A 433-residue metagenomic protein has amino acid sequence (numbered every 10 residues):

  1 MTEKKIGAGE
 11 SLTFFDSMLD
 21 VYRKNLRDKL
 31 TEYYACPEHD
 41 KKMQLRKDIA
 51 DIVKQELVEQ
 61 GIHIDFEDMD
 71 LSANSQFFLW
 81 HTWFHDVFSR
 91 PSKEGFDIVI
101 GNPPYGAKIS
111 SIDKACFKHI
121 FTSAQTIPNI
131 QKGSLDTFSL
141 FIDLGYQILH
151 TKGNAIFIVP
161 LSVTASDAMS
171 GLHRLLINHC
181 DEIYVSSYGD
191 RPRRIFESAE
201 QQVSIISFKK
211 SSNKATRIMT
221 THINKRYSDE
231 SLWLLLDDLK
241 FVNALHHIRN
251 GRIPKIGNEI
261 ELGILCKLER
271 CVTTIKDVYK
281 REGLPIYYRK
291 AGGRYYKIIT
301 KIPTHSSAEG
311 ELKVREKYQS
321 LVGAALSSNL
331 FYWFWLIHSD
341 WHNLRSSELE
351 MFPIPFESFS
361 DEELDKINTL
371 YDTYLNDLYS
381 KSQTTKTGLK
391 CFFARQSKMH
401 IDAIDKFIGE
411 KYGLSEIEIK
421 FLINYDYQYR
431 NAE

Functional and structural regions predicted by a protein language model:
M1-K24, D28-D40, F78-R281, I299-S307 (+1 more regions): Signature of N6-adenine DNA methyltransferases within the class I
M43-R90: Non-catalytic, charge-rich alpha-helical accessory subdomains
K47-D48, I52-E59, F78, I100 (+3 more regions): Non-catalytic DNA-recognition/assembly elements of restriction-modification systems
F84, G145, P285-Y288, V322: Generic structural signal for small/hydrophobic residues in well-ordered secondary structure, especially within
P104-G106, S162, N213, G292-R294 (+4 more regions): Short, glycine-/Ser/Thr-/acidic-enriched flexible segments
A124, G310-M351, S358-D377: Basic, amphipathic alpha-helical recognition segments used for DNA target recognition
S187, G292-P303, N329-H342: Short, ligand-facing micro-motifs at secondary-structure edges
I205-K209, Y287, K313, P353: Short, well-ordered beta-strand micro-motif
